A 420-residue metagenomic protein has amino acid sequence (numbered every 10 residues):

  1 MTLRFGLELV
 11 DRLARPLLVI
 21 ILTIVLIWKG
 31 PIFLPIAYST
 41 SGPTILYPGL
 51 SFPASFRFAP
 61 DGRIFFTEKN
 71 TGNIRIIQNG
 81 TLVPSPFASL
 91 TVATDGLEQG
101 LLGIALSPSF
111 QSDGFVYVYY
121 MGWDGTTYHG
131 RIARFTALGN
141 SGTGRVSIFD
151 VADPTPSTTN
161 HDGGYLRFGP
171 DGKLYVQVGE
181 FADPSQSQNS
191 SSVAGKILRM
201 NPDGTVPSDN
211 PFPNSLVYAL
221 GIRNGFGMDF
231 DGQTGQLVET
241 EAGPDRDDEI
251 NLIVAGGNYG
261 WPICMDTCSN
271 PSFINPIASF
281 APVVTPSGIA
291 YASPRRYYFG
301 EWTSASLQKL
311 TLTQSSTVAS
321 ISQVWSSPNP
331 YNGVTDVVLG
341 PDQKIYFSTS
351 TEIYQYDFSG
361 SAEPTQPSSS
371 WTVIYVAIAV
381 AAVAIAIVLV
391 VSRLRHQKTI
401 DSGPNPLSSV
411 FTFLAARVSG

Functional and structural regions predicted by a protein language model:
D11-L34: Hydrophobic secretory-pathway targeting helix
F33-P184, G227-F230, G235-G243, P282-S315 (+1 more regions): Acidic, Gly/Ser/Thr-rich repeat motifs that build Ca2+-stabilized beta-propeller blades
S85-L97, R145-T159, P202-Y218, G260-F280 (+1 more regions): Surface-exposed loop and turn segments in beta-propeller and other repeat-based domains that flank or scaffold
R131-G139, S190-P202, I253-V254: Beta-propeller blade signature
V176-A194, D248-E249: Short, conserved, GDST-rich strand-edge loop motifs in beta-rich repeat architectures
A319-G340: Conserved blade-ending motifs and adjacent loop-strand segments that build the rim/top face of beta-propeller domains
T365-A379: Juxtamembrane/start-of-transmembrane alpha-helix segments at the extracytoplasmic/lumenal side of membrane anchors
A386-G420: C-terminal membrane-anchoring or membrane-association module
